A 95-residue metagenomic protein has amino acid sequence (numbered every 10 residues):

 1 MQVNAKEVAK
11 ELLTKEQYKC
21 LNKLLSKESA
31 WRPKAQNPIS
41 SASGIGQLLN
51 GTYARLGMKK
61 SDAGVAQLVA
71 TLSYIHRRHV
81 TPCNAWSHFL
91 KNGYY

Functional and structural regions predicted by a protein language model:
Q2-Y95: Peptidoglycan cell-wall recognition and remodeling modules
